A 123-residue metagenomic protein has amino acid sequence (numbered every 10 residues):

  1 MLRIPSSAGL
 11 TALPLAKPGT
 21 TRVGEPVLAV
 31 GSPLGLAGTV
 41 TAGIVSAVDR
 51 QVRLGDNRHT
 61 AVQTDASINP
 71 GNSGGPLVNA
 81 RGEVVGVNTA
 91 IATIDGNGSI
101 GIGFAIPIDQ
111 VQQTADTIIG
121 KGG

Functional and structural regions predicted by a protein language model:
M1-G31, G35-G38: Conserved active-site neighborhood of the chymotrypsin/trypsin-like protease fold
R3-A8, K17, V48-V62, T93-I100 (+1 more regions): Gly/Ser-enriched beta-turn/beta-hairpin loop segments
T11, V62-N69: Short pre-catalytic strand/loop immediately N-terminal to key active-site residues, enriched for Gly-Thr
A12-P14, V40, G74, G98-I102: A conserved glycine-rich beta-strand in the N-terminal activation segment of trypsin-fold
L13, V52, I68, I91 (+1 more regions): Short clusters of hydrophobic/aromatic residues that line enzyme substrate/ligand-binding pockets
R22-P33, I44-A47, T64, S73-G96 (+3 more regions): Active-site-proximal beta-strands of protease catalytic cores
G38-T39, N57: Alpha-helix N-cap/helix-start motif
